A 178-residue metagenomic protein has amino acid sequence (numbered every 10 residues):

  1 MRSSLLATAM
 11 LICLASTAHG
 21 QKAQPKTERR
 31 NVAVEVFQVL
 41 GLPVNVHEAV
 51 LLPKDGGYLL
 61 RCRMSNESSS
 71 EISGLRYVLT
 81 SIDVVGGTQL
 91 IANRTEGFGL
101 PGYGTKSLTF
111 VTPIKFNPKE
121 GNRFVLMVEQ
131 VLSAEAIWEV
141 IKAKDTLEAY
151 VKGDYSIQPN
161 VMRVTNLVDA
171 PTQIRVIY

Functional and structural regions predicted by a protein language model:
S4-L14: Sec-dependent N-terminal signal peptides
T17-G20: Sec/Tat signal peptide C-region and signal peptidase I cleavage site
A23-R61, T146-I177: Low-complexity, acidic Ser/Thr/Pro/Gly-rich terminal tails and inter-domain linkers that flank the onset of structured
N66-E71, V85, V168: Short, acidic/polar linear motifs in exposed loop/turn regions
S70-G74, Q89, T172-I174: Short acidic/proline- and small/hydrophobic-mixed sequence motifs that coincide with surface turns and coil-to-beta
S81-I91: Short aromatic-acidic-glycine turn motif
Q89-P118: Intrinsically disordered, low-complexity Pro/Gly/Ser/Thr-rich segments with frequent PxxP/GP/PP motifs and embedded
P113-Q173: Terminal connector regions
